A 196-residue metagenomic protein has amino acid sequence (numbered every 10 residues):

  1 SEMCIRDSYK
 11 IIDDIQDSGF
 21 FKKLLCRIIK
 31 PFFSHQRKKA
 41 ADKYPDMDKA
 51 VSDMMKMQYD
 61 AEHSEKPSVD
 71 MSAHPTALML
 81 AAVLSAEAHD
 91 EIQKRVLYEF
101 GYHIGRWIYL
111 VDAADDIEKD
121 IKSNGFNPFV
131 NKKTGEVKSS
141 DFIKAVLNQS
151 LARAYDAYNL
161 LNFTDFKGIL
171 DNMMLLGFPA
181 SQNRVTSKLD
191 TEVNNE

Functional and structural regions predicted by a protein language model:
S1, R27-P75, K94-Y98, D120-L161 (+1 more regions): Divalent-cation-assisted or electrostatically stabilized phosphate/pyrophosphate-binding catalytic cores
M3-I5: Short, small-residue-biased leader/transition segments that mark boundaries at the very start of proteins
D14-K22, A86-K94, L161, D165: Inter-helical turn/loop segments and adjacent helix faces that build the functional surface of alpha-helical bundle
G19, K119-K122, F166-L170, T186-D190: Structured alpha-helical bundle/scaffold domains in large eukaryotic membrane-trafficking regulators
E65-V111: A mid-sequence, solvent-exposed acidic-amphipathic segment
L110-K122: Short conserved catalytic/interaction loops centered on acidic-Pro-aromatic/His motifs
L176-E196: Acidic, carboxylate-rich catalytic segments that either coordinate divalent cations
